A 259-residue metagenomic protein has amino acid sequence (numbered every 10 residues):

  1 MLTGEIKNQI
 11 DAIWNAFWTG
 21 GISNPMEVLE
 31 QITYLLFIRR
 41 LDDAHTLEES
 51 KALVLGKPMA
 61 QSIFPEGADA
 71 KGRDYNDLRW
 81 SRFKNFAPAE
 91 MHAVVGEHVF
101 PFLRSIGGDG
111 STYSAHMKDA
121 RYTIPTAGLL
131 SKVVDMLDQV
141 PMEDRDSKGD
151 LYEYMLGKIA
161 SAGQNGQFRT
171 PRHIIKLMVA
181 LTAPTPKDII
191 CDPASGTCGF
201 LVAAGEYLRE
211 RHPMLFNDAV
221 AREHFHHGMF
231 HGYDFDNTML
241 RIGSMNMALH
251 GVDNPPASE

Functional and structural regions predicted by a protein language model:
M1-P186, G251, P255-E259: Non-catalytic, mostly N-terminal accessory regions of nucleic-acid modification and defense proteins
Q164-E259: Conserved S-adenosyl-L-methionine
